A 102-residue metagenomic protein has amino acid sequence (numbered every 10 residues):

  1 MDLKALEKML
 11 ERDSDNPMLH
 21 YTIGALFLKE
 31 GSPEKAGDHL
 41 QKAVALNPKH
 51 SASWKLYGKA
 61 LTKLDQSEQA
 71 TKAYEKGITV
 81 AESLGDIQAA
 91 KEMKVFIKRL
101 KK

Functional and structural regions predicted by a protein language model:
M9, K42-A43, G77: Canonical positions in the second alpha-helix
